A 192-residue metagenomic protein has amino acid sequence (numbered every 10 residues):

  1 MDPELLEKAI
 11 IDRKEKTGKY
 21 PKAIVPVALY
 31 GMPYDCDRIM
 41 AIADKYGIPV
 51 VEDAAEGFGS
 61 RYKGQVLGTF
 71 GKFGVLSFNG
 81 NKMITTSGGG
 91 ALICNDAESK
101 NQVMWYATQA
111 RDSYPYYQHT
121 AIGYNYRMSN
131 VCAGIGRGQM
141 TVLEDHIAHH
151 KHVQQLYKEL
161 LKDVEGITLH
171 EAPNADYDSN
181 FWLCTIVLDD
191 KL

Functional and structural regions predicted by a protein language model:
M1-D2, G31-Y34, V50, T85: Hydrophobic/aromatic residue at the end of a short beta strand that borders the catalytic acidic motif
E4-K19, A23-V27, M32, C36-R38 (+3 more regions): PLP-dependent aminotransferase class I/II
A41, I48-P49: Aromatic- and glycine-enriched pocket-lining scaffold segments that form the walls of small-molecule binding clefts
V50-E52, C94: Hydrophobic residues in well-ordered beta-strands that form the structural core
E52-T86, P115-T120: Conserved active-site segment immediately N-terminal to the catalytic lysine that forms the internal aldimine
T69-A107, N130-A133: Active-site PLP attachment segment
